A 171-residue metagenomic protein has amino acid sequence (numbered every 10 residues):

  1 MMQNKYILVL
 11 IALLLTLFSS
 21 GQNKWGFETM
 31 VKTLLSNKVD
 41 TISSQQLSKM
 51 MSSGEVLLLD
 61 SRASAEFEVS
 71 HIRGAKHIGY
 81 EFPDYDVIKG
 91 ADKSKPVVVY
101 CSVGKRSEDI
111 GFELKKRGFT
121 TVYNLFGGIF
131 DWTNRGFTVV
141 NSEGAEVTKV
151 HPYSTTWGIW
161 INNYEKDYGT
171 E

Functional and structural regions predicted by a protein language model:
M1-F27: Bacterial Sec-dependent N-terminal signal peptides
L17-T41, Q45, E68-K95, E108-E171: Rhodanese-like catalytic fold shared by cysteine-dependent sulfurtransferases and DSP/PTP-type phosphatases
L47, E55-R62, A75: Short hydrophobic beta-strand that contains or immediately precedes a catalytic carboxylate
G54-V56, S94-P96: A general structural motif
Y100: Short, surface-exposed ligand- or partner-binding patches at beta-edge/loop junctions that are enriched in aromatics
G104-K105: Residue-level detector of alpha-helix initiation sites
